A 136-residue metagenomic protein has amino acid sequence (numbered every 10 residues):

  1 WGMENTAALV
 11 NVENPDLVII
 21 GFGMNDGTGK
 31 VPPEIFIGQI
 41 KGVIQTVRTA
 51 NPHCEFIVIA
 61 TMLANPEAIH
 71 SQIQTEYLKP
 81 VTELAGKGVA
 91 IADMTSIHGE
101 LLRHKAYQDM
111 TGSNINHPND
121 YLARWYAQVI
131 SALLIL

Functional and structural regions predicted by a protein language model:
W1-G38, N65-E67, S71-T75: Conserved SGNH/GDSL esterase-like catalytic core that processes O-acyl groups on lipids and polysaccharides
E13, T49-N51: Short, conserved loop/helix-junction motifs that constitute active-site signature segments in enzyme catalytic cores
D16-F22, E55-A60, A90-D93: Structural recognition of the beta-strand scaffold that forms the well-ordered cores of secreted hydrolase catalytic
K41, F56-I57, P80, V89: Generic alpha-helical hydrophobic packing signal
V43-V47: Hydrophobic positions in alpha-helices of CheY-like receiver
A64-L136: Catalytic His-Asp segment of secreted/periplasmic serine-dependent ester chemistry enzymes
